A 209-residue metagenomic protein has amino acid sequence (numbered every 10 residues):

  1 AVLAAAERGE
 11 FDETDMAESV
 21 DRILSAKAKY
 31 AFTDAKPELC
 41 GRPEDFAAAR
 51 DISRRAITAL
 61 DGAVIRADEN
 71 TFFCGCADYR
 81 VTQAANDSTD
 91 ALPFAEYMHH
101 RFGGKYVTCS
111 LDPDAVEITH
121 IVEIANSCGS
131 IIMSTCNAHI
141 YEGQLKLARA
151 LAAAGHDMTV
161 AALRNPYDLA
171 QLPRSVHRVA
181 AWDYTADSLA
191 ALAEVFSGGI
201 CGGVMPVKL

Functional and structural regions predicted by a protein language model:
A1-L209: Preference for extracellular/luminal or secreted protein segments
